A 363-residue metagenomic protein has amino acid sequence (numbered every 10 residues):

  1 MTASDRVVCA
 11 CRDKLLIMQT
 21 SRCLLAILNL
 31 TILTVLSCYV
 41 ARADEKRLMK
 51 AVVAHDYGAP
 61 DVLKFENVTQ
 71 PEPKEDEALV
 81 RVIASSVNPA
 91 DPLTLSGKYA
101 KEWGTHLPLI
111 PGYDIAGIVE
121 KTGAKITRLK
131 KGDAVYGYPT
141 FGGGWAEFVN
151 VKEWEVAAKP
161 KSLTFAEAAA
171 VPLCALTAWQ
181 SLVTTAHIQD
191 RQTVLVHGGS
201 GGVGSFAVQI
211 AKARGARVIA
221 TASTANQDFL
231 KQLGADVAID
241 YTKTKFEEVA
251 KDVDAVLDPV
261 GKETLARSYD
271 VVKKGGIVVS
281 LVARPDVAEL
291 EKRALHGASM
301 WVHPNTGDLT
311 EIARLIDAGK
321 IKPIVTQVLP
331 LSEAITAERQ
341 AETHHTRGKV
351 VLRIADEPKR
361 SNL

Functional and structural regions predicted by a protein language model:
A26-S37: Bacterial N-terminal signal peptides
R47, L309-L363: C-terminal hydrophobic helical "lid"/dimerization subdomain of Rossmann-like NAD(P)H-dependent oxidoreductases
T69-V87, Y99-G142: Glycine-rich beta-strand-centered segment in the early N-terminal region that forms part of a ligand/cofactor-binding
G104, P108, K121, G137-G198: NAD(P)H dinucleotide-binding glycine-rich loop of Rossmann-like/cofactor-binding domains, especially the beta1-alpha1
A169-D240: Mid-domain Rossmann-like dinucleotide-binding core that forms the NAD(H)/NADP(H) cofactor-binding site
E248-A255: A short acidic, Gly/Pro-enriched loop at the edge of an enzyme's catalytic core that lines a small-molecule cofactor
P259-I321, I354-L363: Glycine-rich phosphate-binding loop and adjacent beta-alpha segment of Rossmann(oid) nucleotide-cofactor-binding
